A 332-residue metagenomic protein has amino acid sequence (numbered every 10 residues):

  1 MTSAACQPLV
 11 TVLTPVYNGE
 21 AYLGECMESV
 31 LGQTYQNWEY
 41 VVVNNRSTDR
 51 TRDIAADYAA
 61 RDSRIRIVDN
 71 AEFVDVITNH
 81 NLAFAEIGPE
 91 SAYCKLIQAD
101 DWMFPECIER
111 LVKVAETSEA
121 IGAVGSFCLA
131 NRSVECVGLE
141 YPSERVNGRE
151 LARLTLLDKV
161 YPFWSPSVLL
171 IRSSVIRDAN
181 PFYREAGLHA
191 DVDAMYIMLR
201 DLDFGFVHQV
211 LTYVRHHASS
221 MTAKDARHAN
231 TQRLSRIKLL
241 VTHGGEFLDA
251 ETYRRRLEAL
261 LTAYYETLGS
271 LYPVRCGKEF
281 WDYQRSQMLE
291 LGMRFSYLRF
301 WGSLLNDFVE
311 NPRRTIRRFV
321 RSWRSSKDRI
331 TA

Functional and structural regions predicted by a protein language model:
T2, G245, G269-A332: Membrane-interface aromatic/basic loop that binds lipid-linked glycans or pyrophosphate carriers, typified by
N18-G32, W38: Short, well-formed alpha-helical segments that are part of the catalytic scaffolds of diverse glycosyltransferases
G24, D49-D57, E106: Acidic helix N-cap motif at the loop->helix transition within catalytic regions of sugar-transfer enzymes
Q36, N44-D53, E72: A conserved acidic beta->alpha catalytic loop
N70-P89: Glycine-rich, basic loop-to-helix element that forms the pyrophosphate-binding segment of sugar-nucleotide handling
E90-D100: Short beta-strand-to-loop acidic/aromatic patch adjacent to the donor-nucleotide binding site
E106-L139: Conserved donor NDP-sugar-binding/catalytic core segment of glycosyltransferases
R145-R236: Conserved nucleotide-sugar donor-binding catalytic segment
